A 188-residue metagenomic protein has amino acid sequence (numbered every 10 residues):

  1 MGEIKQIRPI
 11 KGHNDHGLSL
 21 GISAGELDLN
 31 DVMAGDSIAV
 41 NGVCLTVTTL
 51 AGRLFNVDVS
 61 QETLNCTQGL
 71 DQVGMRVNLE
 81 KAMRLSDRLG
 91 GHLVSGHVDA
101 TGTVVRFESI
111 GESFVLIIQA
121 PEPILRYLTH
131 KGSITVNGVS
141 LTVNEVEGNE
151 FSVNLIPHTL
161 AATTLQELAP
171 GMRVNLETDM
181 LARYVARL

Functional and structural regions predicted by a protein language model:
M1-L188: Conserved loop->alpha-helix
